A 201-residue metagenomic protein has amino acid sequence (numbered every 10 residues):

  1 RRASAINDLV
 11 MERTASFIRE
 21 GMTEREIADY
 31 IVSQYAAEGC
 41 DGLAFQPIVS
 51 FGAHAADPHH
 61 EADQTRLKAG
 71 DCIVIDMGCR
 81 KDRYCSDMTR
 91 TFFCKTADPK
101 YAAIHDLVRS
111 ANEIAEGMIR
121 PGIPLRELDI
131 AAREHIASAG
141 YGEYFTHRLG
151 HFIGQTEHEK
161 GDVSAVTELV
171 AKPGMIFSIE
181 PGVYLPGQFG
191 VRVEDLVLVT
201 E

Functional and structural regions predicted by a protein language model:
R1-E201: Active-site neighborhoods and metal-handling regions in enzymes and metal-associated proteins
